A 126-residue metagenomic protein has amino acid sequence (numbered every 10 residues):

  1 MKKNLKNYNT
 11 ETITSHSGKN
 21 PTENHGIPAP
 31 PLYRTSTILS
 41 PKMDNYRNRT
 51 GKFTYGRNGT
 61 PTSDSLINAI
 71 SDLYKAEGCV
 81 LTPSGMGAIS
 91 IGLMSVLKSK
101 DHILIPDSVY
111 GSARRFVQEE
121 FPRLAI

Functional and structural regions predicted by a protein language model:
M1-T60, N68: N-terminal "arm"/small-domain region of PLP-dependent enzymes with the aminotransferase-like
N24-I27, D72-L73, S95-V96: Solvent-exposed alpha-helices and their adjacent loops that cap or buttress functional pockets in soluble metabolic
P31-L32, G78-V80, D101-H102: Structural motif
T37-G87, S112-E120: Conserved N-terminal alpha-helix of the aminotransferase class I/II PLP-enzyme fold
S95-A113: Conserved PLP-anchoring active-site segment centered on the Schiff-base-forming lysine
R123-I126: A short helix-loop-beta submotif of the ANL/AMP-binding
